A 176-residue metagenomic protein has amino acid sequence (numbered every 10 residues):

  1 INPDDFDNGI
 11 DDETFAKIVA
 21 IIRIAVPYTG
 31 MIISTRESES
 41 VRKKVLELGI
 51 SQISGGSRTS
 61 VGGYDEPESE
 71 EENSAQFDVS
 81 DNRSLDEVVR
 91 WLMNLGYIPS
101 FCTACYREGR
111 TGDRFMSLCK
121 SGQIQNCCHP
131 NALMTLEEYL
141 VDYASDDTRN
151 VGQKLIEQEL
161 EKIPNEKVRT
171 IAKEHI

Functional and structural regions predicted by a protein language model:
I1-D4, D11-S40, E47, Q52 (+1 more regions): Conserved C-terminal portion of the radical SAM core fold that forms the substrate/S-adenosylmethionine-binding
D7-T14, Q76, S80: Alpha-helix N-cap and loop-to-helix initiation/capping positions
K43, L48-S51, S57-I176: Radical SAM enzyme core and accessory elements
